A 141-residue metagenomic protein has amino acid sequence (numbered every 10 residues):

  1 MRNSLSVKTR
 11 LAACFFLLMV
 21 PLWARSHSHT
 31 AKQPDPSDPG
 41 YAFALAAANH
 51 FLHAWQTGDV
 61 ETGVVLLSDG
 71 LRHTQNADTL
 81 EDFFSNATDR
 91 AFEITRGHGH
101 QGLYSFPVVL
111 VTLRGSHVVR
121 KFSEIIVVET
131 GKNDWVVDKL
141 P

Functional and structural regions predicted by a protein language model:
R2-A12: Bacterial N-terminal signal peptides that target proteins for export
A12-P21: Bacterial N-terminal signal peptides
W23-T57: Short, low-complexity N-terminal intrinsically disordered segments enriched in polar/charged residues
A44-F51, G63, N76-L80: Stable alpha-helical elements in mature extracytoplasmic
A47, W55-G70: Short, well-ordered alpha-helical segments enriched in acidic and aromatic residues
G70-R72, T112-L113: Solvent-exposed loop/turn segments at secondary-structure junctions within structured extracellular/periplasmic domains
T74-G99: Short, solvent-exposed helix-to-loop capping segments enriched in aromatics
D89, H98-P141: Exposed beta-sheet edge and beta->alpha loop/turn motif
